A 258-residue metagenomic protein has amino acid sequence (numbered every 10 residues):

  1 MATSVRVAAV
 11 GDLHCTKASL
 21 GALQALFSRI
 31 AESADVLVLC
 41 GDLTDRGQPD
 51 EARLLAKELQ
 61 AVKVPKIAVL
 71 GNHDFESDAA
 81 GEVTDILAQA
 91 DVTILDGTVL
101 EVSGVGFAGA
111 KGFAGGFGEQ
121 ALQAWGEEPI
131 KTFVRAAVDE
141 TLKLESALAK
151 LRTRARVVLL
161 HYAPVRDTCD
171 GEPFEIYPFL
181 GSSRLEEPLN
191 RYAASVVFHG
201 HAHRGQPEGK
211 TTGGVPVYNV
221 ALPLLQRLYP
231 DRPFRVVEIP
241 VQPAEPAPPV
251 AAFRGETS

Functional and structural regions predicted by a protein language model:
M1-V64, F75-D78, A124, I130 (+4 more regions): N-terminal active-site segment of His-dependent metallophosphoesterases
A2-S4, E101, D170, E175-Y177 (+2 more regions): Binuclear metal-dependent phosphoesterase catalytic core
T3-A8, A136, E140-E175, V241 (+1 more regions): Mobile, glycine- and charge-enriched loop segments and immediately flanking short secondary-structure elements within
S4-H14, G104-G116, V157-L159, P216-L222: Active-site-proximal beta-strand elements of phosphoester/diester hydrolases
A9-G11, L37-D42, K66-N72, T93-G97 (+3 more regions): Active-site neighborhood of phospho(di)ester-bond hydrolases with catalytic His/Asp-centered motifs
S19-A22, L43-Q60, L70, F75-A90 (+4 more regions): Metal-dependent catalytic neighborhoods of phosphoester/phosphodiester hydrolases
L55, L122-E128, L151-A193: Active-site-proximal segments of metal-dependent phosphoesterases and phosphodiesterases across multiple
V105-T153, P178-S183, V237-P240: Binuclear metal-dependent hydrolase catalytic cores centered on His/Asp/Glu-rich metal-binding motifs
